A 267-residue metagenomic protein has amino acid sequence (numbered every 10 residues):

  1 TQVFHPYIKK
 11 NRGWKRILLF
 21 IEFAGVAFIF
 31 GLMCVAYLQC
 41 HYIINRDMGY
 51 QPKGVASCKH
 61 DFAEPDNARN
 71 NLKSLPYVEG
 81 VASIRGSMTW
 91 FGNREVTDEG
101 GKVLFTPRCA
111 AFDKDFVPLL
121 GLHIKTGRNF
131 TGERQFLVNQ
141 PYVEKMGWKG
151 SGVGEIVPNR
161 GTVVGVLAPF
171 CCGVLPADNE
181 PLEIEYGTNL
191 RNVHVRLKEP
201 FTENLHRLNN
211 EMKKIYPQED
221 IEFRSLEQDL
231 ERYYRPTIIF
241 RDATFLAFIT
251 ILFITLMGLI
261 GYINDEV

Functional and structural regions predicted by a protein language model:
T1-K9: Short cytosolic juxtamembrane segments of multi-pass membrane proteins
V3, I17-F20, A36, A68 (+1 more regions): Structural preference for long, well-ordered alpha-helical segments in enzyme cores
V3, I43, Y233, D265-E266: Amphipathic alpha-helical segments that mediate coupling or scaffolding at interfaces
R12-Q39, T237-V267: Hydrophobic alpha-helical transmembrane segments of multi-pass inner-membrane transport and secretion
L19, Q51-V55, G187-N192: Acyl/amide activation-and-transfer machinery of modular secondary-metabolite enzymes
Y37-E144, K149: Structured, solvent-exposed hinge/loop segments at the ends of secondary-structure elements
A63-A82, E133, Q140-W148, N159-R241: "Rare, low-scoring activations can occur in soluble or secreted enzymes where short amphipathic helices or signal
V153-E155: A glycine-biased structural micro-motif
